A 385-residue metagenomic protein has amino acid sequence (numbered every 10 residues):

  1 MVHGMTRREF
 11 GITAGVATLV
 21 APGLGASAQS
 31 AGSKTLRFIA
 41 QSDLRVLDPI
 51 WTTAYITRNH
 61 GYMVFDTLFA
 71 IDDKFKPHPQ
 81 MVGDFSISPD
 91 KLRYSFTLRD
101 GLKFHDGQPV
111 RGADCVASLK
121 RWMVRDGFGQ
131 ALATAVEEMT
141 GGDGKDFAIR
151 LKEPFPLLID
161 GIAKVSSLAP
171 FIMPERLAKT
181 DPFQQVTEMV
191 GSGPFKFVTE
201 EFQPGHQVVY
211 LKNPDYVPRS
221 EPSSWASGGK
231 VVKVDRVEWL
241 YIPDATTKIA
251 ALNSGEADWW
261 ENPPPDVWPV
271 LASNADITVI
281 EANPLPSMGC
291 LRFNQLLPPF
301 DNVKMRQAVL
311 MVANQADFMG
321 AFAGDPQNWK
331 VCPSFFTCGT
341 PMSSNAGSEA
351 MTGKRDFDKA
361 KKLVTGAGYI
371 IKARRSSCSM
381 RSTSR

Functional and structural regions predicted by a protein language model:
V2-A17: N-terminal secretory signal peptides and thylakoid transit peptides that target proteins across membranes
I39-P89, K120, V190: N-terminal lobe/hinge region of extracytoplasmic solute-binding protein
D72, L211-P214, P286-A308, V312 (+1 more regions): A bilobed periplasmic-binding-protein/Venus flytrap-type ligand-binding module shared by bacterial periplasmic
G83-F128, G142, A148-R150, L158 (+2 more regions): Aromatic- and charge-enriched surface segment that lines or borders ligand/interaction sites
T97, A131-Q203: Surface-exposed binding/hinge segments that line and control ligand-binding clefts or catalytic entry sites
F195, W329-A367, T383-R385: Structural transition elements
P204-H206, D244-A245, P263-P265, T365-R385: Ligand/substrate-recognition segments at binding pockets and active sites
P218-V270: Ligand-site clamp/hinge motif
